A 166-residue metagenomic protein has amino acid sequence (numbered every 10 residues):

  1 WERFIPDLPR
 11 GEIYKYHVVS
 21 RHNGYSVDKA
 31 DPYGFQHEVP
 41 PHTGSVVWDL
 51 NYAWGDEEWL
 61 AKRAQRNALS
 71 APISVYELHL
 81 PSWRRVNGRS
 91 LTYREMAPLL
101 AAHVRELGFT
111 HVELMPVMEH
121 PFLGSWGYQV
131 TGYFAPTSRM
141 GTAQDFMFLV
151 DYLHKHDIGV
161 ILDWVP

Functional and structural regions predicted by a protein language model:
W1-E77, S82-S90, E95: The feature marks proteins involved in alpha-glucan
K62-Q65, A97-G108: Short amphipathic alpha-helices and their capping/turn segments at secondary-structure boundaries
S74-L78, V112-L114, V160-L162: Hydrophobic faces of well-ordered beta-strands that scaffold small-molecule active sites in alpha/beta enzyme cores
P81, V117-E119, V165: Active-site beta-loop-alpha junctions enriched in small/polar residues
G88, A102-M147, I158: Aromatic-lined carbohydrate-binding/catalytic grooves of carbohydrate-active enzymes
M96-A97, T142-F146, V165-P166: Aromatic/hydrophobic pocket-lining residues that form the small-molecule binding cavity in soluble enzyme cores
